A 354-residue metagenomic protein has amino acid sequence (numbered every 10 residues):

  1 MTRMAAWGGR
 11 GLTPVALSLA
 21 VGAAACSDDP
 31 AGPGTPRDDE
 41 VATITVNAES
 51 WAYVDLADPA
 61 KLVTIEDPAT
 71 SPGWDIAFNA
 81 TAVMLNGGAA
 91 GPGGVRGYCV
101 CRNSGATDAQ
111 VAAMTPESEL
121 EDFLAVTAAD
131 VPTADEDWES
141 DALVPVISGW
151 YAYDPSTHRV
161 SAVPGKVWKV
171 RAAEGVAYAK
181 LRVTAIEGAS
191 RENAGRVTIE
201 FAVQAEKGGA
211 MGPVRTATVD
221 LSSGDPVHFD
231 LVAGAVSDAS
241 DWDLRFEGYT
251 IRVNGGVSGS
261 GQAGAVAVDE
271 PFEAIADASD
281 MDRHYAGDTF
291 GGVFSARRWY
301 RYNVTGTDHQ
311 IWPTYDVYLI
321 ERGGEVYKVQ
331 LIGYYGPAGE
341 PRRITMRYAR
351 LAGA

Functional and structural regions predicted by a protein language model:
M1-V15: Bacterial N-terminal signal peptides that target proteins for export
G22-A25: C-terminal motif of bacterial Sec signal peptides marking the signal peptidase cleavage site
D29-A354: Surface-exposed, beta-sheet-biased, low-hydrophobicity segments with strongly acidic/polar composition
